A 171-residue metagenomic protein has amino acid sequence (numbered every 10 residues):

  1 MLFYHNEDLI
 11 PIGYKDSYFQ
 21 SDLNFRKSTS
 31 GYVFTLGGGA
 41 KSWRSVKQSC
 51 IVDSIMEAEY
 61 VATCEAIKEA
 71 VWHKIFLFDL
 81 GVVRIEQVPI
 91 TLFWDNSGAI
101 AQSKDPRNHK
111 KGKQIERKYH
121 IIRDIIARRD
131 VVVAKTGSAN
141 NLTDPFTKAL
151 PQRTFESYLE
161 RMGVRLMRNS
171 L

Functional and structural regions predicted by a protein language model:
M1-P11, S17: Flexible, glycine/threonine-enriched loop-and-boundary segments that flank and lead into catalytic domains of large
L2-F3, T35, F93, V132: Beta-strand cores of modular interaction/reader domains in eukaryotic scaffold and signaling proteins, especially PDZ
L2-H5, D22-N24, V82-R84: Short, conserved, surface-exposed binding loops centered on an aromatic residue
N6-E7, K27, L36, A66: A generic beta-sheet turn/junction motif
D8-I10, V46-L171: RNase H-like nuclease module associated with reverse transcription
Y14-M56: RNase H-like nuclease fold core
